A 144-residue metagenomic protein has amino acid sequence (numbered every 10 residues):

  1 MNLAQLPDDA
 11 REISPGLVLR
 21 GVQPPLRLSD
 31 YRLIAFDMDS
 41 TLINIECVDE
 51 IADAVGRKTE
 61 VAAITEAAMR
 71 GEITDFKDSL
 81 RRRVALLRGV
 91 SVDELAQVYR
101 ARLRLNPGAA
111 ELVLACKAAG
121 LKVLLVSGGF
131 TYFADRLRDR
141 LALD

Functional and structural regions predicted by a protein language model:
M1-A10: Intrinsically disordered, serine/threonine/proline
P7, S14-D144: Alpha-helical substrate-recognition element adjacent to the catalytic core
